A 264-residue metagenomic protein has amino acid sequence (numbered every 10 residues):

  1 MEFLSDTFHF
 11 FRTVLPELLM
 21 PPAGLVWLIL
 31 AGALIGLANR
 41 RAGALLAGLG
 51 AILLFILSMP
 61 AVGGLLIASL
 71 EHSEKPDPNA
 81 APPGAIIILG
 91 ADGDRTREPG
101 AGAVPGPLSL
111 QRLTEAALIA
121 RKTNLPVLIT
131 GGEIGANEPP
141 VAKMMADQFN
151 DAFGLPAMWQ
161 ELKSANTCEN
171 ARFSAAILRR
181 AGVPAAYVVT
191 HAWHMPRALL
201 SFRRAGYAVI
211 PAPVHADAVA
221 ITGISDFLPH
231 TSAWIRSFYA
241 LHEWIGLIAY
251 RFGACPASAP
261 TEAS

Functional and structural regions predicted by a protein language model:
E2-G36: Membrane-embedded alpha-helical segments of integral membrane proteins
T7-L15, V62, L66-L70, L241-I248: Hydrophobic alpha-helical segments of integral membrane proteins, encompassing both true transmembrane helices
W27, L45-G48, A240: Hydrophobic alpha-helical transmembrane segments
A33-G36, S58, Y250: Structural signal for membrane-spanning alpha-helices in multi-pass inner-membrane proteins, emphasizing helix cores
G36-G43: Membrane-interface helix-boundary motifs at transmembrane edges
L46-P60: Hydrophobic membrane-insertion alpha-helices, especially the h-region of bacterial N-terminal signal peptides
I56-A233, F238: A structural signal for short, hydrophobic/glycine-enriched beta-strand patches
I248-S264: Extracytoplasmic/luminal low-complexity segments enriched in Pro/Gly and acidic/polar residues that act as flexible
